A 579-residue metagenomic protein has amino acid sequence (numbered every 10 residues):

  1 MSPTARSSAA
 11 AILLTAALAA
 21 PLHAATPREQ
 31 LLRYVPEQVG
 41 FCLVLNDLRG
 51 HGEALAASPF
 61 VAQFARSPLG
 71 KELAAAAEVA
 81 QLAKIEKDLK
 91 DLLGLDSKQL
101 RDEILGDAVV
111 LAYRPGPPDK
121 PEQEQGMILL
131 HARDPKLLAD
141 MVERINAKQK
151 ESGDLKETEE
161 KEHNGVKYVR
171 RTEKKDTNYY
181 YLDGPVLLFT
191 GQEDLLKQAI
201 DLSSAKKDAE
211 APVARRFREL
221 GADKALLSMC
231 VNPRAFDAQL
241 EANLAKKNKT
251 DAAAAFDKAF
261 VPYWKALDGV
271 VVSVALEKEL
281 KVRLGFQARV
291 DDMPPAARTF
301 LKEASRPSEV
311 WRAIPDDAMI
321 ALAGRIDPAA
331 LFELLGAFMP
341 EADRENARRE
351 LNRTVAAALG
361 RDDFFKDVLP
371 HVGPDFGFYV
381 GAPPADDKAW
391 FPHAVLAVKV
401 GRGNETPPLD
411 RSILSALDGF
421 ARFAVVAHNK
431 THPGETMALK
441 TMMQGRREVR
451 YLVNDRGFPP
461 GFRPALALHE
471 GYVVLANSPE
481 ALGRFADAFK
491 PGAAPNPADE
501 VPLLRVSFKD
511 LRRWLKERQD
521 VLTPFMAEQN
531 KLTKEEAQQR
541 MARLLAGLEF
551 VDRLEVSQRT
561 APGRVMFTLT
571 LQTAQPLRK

Functional and structural regions predicted by a protein language model:
M1-R6: N-terminal secretory signal peptides that target proteins for export/translocation
S8-P21: Bacterial N-terminal signal peptides
A24-R170, K174, R215-L276, K281 (+4 more regions): Structural boundary/hinge residues at secondary-structure and domain interfaces
N46-L48, A132-P135, P185-V186, Q192-D194 (+7 more regions): Solvent-exposed coil/turn segments that connect beta secondary-structure elements in extracytoplasmic/periplasmic
E162-D176, M443-G461: Short, Gly/Ser/Thr-enriched beta-strand-loop segments that form substrate-interacting elements of hydrolase/peptidase
T172-K247, F458-A542: A conserved glycine-rich beta-strand in the N-terminal activation segment of trypsin-fold
H393-K399, Y472: Ordered core of a single globular domain
K399, A546-L577: C-terminal regions of mature proteins
